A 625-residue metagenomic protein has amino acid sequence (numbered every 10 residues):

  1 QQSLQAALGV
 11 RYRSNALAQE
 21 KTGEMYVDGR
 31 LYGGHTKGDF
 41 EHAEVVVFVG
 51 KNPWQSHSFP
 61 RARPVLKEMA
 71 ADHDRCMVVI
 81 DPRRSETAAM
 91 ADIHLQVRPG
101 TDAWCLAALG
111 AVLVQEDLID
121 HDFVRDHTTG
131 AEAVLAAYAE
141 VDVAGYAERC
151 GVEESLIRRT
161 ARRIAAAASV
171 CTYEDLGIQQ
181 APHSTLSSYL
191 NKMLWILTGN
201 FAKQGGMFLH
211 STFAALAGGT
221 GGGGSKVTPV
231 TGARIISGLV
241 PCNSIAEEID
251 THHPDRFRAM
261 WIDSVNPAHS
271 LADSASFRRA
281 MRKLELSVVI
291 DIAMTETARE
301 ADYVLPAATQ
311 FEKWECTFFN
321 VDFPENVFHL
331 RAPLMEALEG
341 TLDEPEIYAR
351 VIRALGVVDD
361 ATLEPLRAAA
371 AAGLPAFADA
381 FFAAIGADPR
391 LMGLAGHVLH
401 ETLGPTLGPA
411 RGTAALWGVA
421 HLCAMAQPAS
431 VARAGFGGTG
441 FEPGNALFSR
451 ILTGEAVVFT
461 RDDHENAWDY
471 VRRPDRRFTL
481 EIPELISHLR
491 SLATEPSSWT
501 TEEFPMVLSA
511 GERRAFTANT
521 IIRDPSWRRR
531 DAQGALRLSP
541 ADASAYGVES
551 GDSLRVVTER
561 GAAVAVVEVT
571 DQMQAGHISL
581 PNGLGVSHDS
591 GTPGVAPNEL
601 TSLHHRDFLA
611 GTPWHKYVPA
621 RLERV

Functional and structural regions predicted by a protein language model:
Q1-E300, V304-K313, V351, F459-D462 (+3 more regions): Catalytic alpha/large subunits of respiratory electron-transfer oxidoreductases, centered on bis-MGD molybdoenzymes
G50, D175-G177, F213, P474 (+4 more regions): Structured loops at beta-to-helix junctions and adjacent beta-edge loops in soluble globular domains
R75, A167-S169, F257-A259, L284-E285 (+15 more regions): Active-site lining segments that contact anionic ligands and/or coordinate catalytic metals
D102, L106, P324, G340-E344 (+1 more regions): Short, charged, low-complexity patches
E285, I292, A332-I352: Phosphate/diphosphate-binding loops
A308-P333, G576: Catalytic or ion-translocation cores adjacent to nucleophile or general acid/base/metal-coordination motifs in diverse
D343-T406, D524-R537, A541-V625: Long, contiguous, secondary-structure-rich segments that constitute the structural scaffold of globular domains
A376-S526: Long, low-complexity segments enriched in small/aliphatic residues
